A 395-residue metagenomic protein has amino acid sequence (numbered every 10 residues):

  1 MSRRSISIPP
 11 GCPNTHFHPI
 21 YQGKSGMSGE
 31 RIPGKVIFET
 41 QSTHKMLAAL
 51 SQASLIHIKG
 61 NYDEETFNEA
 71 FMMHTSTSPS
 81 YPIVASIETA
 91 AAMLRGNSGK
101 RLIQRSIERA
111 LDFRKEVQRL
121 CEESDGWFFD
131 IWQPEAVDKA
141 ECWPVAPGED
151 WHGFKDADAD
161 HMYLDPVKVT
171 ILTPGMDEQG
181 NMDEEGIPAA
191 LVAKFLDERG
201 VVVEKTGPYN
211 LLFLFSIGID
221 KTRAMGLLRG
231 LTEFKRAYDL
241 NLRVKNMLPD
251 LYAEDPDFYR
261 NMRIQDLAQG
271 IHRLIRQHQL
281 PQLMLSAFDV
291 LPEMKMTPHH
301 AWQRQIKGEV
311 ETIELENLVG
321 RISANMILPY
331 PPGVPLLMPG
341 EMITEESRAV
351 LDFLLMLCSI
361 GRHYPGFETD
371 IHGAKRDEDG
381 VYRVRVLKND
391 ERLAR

Functional and structural regions predicted by a protein language model:
M1-Q118: Conserved PLP-enzyme active-site core in the AAT-like
N97-R395: Non-catalytic terminal extensions of PLP-dependent enzymes
